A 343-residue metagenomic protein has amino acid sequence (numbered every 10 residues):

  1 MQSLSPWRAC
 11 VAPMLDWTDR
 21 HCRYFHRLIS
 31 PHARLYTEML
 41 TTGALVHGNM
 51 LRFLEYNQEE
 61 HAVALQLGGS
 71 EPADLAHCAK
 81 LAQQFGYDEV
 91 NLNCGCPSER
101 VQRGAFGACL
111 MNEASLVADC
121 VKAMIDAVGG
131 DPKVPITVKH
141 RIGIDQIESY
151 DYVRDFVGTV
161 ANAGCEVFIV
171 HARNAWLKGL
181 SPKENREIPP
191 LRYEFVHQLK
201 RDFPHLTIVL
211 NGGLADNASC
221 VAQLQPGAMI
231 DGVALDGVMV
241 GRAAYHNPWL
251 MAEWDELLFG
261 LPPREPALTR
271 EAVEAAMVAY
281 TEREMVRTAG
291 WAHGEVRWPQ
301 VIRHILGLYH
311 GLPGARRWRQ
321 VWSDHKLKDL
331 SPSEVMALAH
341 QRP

Functional and structural regions predicted by a protein language model:
M1-S5, A9-L15, H21, D119-K122 (+6 more regions): Alpha/beta catalytic cores of nucleotide-metabolism and tRNA/nucleoside-modifying enzymes
S3, M14-D88: Glycine-rich, positively charged N-terminal anion/phosphate-binding segment
M14-D16, L40-T42, G68-S70, G95-P97 (+4 more regions): Active-site beta-loop-alpha junctions enriched in small/polar residues
T37, D88-S98, N162-A175, M239-A244: Non-cysteine beta-strand/loop elements that form the S-adenosyl-L-methionine
G43-A44, G143-I147, A175-K178, E184-P189: Short, small-residue-enriched loops and turns at beta-alpha junctions that line or gate enzyme active sites
A62-I136, I142-S149: Active-site beta->alpha loop and helix N-cap motifs at the rims of alpha/beta catalytic domains
N93-G104, V170-E184, P248, E253: Active-site-proximal loop/short-helix segments that contain or immediately flank catalytic acid/base residue(s)
E99-V117, Y150-D151, G179-R192, L261-R264: Glycine-rich tight-turn/loop motif centered on a GG-T
